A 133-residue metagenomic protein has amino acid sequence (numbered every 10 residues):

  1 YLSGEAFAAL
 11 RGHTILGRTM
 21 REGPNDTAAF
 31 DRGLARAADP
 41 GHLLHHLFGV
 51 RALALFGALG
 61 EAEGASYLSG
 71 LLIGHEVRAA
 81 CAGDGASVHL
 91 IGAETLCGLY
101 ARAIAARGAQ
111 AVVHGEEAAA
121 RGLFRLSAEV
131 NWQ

Functional and structural regions predicted by a protein language model:
Y1, A101, R107-E117: Short hydrophobic/aromatic-enriched beta-strand-loop microsegments
Y1, E5, H42, G64-H75 (+3 more regions): Conserved active-site and cofactor/substrate-binding residues in soluble primary-metabolism enzymes
Y1-R36: Glycine-rich phosphate-binding loop plus the immediately following alpha-helix
R11, L71, V112-Q133: Glycine-rich phosphate-binding/hydrolytic loop that grips phosphoryl groups
H13-G17, V50, A80, L126: Change "in soluble alpha/beta enzymes" to "in soluble alpha/beta proteins
R36-A79: Adenine-nucleotide phosphate-binding core of ATP-dependent small-molecule kinases
E63, S87, A111-H114: Flexible, glycine/charged-enriched surface loops at secondary-structure junctions
G85-A103: Glycine-rich phosphate-binding loops at beta-strand->alpha-helix junctions
